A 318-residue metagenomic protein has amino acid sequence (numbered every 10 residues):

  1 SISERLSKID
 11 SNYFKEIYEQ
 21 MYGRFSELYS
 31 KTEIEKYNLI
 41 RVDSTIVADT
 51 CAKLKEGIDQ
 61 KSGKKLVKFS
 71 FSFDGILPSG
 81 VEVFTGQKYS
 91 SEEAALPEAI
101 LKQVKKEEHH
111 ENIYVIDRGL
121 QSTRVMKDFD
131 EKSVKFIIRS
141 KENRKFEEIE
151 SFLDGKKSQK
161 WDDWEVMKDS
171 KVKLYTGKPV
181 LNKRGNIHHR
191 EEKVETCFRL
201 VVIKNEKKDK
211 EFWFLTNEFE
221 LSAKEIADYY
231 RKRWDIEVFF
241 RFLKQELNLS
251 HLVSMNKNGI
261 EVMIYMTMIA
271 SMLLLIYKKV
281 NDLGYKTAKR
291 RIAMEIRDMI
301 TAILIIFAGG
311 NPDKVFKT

Functional and structural regions predicted by a protein language model:
S3-D74, G185: Active-site-proximal, Lys/Arg-enriched surface segment that forms a nucleic-acid-binding/basic interface patch
I17, K36, K65-T318: Single, function-defining residue in the core of a domain
